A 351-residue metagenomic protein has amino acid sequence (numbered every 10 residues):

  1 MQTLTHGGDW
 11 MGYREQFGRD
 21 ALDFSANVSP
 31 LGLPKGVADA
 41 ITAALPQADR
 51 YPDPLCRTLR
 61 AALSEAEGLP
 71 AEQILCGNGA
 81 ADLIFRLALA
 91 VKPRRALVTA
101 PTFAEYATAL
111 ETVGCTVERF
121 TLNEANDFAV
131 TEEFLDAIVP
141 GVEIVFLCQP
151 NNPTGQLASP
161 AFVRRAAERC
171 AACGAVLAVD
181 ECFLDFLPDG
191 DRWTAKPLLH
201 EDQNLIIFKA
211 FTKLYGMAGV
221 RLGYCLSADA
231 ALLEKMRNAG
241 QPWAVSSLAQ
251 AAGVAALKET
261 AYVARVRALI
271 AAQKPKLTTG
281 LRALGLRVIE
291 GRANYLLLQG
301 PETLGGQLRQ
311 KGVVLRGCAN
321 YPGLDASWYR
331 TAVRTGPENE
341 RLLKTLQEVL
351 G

Functional and structural regions predicted by a protein language model:
M1-R50, G141: N-terminal "arm"/small-domain region of PLP-dependent enzymes with the aminotransferase-like
G32-P34, L55, N204-I289: PLP-dependent aminotransferase class I/II
P52, S64-R86: Short loop-beta-helix segment that forms the pyridoxal 5′-phosphate
L89-L147: PLP-dependent aminotransferase-like
E111, A129-G141, P153-L177, E181-L214: Active-site pre-lysine segment of PLP-dependent enzymes
R119-T121, I144-N151, L177-E181, I289-E290: Short beta-strands and strand-loop turn motifs
A161, Q310-K311, N320-G351: PLP-dependent enzyme catalytic core of the Aspartate aminotransferase-like
I270-A271, L281-G312: Conserved PLP-binding catalytic core of the aspartate aminotransferase-like
